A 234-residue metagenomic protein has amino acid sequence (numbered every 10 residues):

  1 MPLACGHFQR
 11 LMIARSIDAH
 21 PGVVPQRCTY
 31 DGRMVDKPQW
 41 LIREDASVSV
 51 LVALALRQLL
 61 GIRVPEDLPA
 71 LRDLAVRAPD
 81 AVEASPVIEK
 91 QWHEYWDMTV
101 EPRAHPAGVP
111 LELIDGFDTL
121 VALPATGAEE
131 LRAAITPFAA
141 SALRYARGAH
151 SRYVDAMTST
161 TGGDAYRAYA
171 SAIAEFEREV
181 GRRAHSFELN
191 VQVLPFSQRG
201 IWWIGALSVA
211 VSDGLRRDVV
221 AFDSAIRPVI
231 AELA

Functional and structural regions predicted by a protein language model:
C5-F8, I13-R152: N-terminal low-structure segments adjacent to metalloprotease catalytic domains across cellular compartments
K90, E129, R167-A170, A174 (+2 more regions): Generic alpha-helical secondary structure signal
K90, E94, M98-E101, A174 (+3 more regions): Charged/polar, solvent-exposed surface patches and flexible loops
Y145-V209: Auxiliary, metal-adjacent structural segments of Zn-dependent hydrolase domains
A210-F222: Extended, well-ordered protein cores
V219-A234: Active-site recognition of the HExxH zinc-binding catalytic motif
